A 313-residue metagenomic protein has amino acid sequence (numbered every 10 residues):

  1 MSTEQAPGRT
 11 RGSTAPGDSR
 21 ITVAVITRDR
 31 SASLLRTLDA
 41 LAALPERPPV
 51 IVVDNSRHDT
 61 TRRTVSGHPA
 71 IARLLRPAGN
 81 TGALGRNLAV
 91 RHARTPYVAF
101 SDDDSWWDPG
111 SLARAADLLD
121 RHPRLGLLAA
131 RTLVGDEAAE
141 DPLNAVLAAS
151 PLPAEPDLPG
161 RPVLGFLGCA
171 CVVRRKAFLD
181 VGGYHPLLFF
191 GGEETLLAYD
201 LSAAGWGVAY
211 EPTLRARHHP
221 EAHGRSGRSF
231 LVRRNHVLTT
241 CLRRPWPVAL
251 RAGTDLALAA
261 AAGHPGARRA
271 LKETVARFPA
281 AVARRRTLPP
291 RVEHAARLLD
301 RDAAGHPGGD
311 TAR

Functional and structural regions predicted by a protein language model:
D39-P48: Short, acidic, metal-binding catalytic loop of nucleotide-sugar glycosyltransferases
A40, D54-R63, G79, S105-D108: A conserved acidic beta->alpha catalytic loop
R76-A93: Glycine-rich, basic loop-to-helix element that forms the pyrophosphate-binding segment of sugar-nucleotide handling
V98: Short aromatic/hydrophobic "clamp" motif used to bind/position activated sugar donors
D108-P142: Conserved donor NDP-sugar-binding/catalytic core segment of glycosyltransferases
A130, V146-V163: Short, flexible, basic/aromatic active-site loop/helix in glycosyltransferases
L164-V173, A177-G182, L187-R215: A short, conserved alpha-helix in the catalytic core of glycosyltransferases
L231, P245-R313: Non-catalytic, C-terminal membrane-associated alpha-helical segments of glycosyltransferases
